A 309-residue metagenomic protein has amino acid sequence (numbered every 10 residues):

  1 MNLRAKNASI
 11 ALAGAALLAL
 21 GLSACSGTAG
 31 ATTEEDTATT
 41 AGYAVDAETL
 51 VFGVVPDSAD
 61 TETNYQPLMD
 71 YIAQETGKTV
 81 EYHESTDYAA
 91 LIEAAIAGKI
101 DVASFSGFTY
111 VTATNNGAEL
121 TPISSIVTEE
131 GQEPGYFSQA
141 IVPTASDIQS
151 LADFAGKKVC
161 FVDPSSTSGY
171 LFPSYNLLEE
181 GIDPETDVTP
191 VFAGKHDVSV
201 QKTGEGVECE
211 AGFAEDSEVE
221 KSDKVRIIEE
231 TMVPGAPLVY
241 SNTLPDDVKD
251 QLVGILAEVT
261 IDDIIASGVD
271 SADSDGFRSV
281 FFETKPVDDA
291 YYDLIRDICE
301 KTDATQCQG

Functional and structural regions predicted by a protein language model:
A19-A24: C-terminal motif of bacterial Sec signal peptides marking the signal peptidase cleavage site
S26-A29: Bacterial signal peptide processing site
A44-F52, D57-P67, V233, Y240-G309: An extracytoplasmic/periplasmic, membrane-proximal ligand-sensing/linker region
A47, V51-A73, S85, F108 (+2 more regions): Bilobed "Venus flytrap"/periplasmic-binding protein-like clamshell domains and structurally analogous long
H83, A89-A103, N116-G117, A152 (+2 more regions): Short helices/loops that flank or line small-molecule/ion binding pockets
E93-D153: Acidic, polar ligand-binding/catalytic clefts
S104-A118, N176-E179, Q201-E230: A ligand-binding cleft/hinge motif common to bilobed small-molecule-binding domains
L120-Q132, S222-V233, Y240: Short beta-strand->loop
